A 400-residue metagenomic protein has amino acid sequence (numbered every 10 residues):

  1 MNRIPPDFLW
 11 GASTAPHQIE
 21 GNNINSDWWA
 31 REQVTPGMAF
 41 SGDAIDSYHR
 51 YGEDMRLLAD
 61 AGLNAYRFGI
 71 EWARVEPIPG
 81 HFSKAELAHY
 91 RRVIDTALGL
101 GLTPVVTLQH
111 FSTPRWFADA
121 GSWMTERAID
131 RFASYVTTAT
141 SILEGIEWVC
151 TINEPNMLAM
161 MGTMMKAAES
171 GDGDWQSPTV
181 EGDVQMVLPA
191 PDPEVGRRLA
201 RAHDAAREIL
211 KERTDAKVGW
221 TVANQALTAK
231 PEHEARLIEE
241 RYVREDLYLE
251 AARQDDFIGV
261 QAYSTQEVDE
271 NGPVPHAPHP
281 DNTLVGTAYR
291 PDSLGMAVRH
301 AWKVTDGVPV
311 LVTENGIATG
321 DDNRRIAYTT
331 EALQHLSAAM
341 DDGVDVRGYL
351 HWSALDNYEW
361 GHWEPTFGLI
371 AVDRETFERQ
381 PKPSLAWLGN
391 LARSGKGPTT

Functional and structural regions predicted by a protein language model:
M1-M55, A59-N64, A73-T400: Non-catalytic scaffold segments within catalytic domains of secreted glycoside hydrolases
